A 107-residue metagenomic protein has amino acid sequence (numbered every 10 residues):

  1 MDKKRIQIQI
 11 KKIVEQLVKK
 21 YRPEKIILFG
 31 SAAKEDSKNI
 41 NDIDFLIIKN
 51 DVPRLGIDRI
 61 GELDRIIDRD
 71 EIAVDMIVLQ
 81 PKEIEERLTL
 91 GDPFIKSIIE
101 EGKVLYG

Functional and structural regions predicted by a protein language model:
M1-K25, A33-N39, K49-G107: Catalytic core of pol beta-like nucleotidyltransferases
D44-I47: Short beta-strand->loop micro-motif that forms the acidic, two-metal-ion catalytic signature in nucleotide-processing
